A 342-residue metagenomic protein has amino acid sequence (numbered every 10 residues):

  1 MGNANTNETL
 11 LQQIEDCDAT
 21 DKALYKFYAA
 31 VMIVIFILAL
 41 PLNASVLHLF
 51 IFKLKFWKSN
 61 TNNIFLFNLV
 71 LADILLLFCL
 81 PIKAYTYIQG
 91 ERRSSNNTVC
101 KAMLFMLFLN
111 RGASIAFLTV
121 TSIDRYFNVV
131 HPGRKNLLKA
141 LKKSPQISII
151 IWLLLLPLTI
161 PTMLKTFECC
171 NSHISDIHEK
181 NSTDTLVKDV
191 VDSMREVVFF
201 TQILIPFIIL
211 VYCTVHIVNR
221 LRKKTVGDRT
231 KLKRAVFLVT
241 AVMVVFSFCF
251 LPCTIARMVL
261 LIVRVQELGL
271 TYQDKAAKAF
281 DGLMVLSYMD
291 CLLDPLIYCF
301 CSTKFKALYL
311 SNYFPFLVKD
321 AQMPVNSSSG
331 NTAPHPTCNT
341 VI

Functional and structural regions predicted by a protein language model:
M1-K22, I149, N171-H173, R229 (+2 more regions): Intrinsically disordered regulatory tails of 7TM GPCRs
M1-S45, L49-F52, H178-V190, M194-F199 (+1 more regions): Extracellular N-terminal segment of 7TM GPCRs
G2, M32, F36, V46-L49 (+8 more regions): Helix-to-loop junction signature of class
E8-A19, Y87-F108, H131, N136-P145 (+3 more regions): Loop architecture of class A 7-transmembrane GPCRs
D21-I33, W57-V120, N128-H131, K135-N136 (+1 more regions): Extracellular TM2-ECL1-early TM3 structural module of rhodopsin-like
I35-A39, N68-L80, I147-T159, F199-F207 (+2 more regions): Alpha-helical transmembrane segments of multi-pass membrane proteins
L40-I51, L77-P81, L109-P132, I147-I149 (+1 more regions): Cytoplasm-facing ends of alpha-helical transmembrane segments in multi-pass membrane proteins
L71, I147, D176-V191, E196-Q202 (+3 more regions): Intracellular effector-coupling site of seven-transmembrane GPCRs, centered on the ICL3-to-TM6 transition
